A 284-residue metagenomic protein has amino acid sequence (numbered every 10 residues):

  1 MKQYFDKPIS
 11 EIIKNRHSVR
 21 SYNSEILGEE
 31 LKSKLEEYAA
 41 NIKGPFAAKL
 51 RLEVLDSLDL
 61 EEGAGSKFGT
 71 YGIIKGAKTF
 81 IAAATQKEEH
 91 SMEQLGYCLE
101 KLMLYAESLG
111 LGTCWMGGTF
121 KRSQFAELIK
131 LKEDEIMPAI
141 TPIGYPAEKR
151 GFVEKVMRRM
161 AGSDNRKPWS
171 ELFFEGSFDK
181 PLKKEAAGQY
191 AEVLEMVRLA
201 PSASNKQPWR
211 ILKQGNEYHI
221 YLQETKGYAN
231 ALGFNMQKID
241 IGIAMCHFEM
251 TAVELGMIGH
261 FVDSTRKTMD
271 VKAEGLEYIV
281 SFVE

Functional and structural regions predicted by a protein language model:
M1-E284: Acidic, surface-exposed loops and disordered segments
